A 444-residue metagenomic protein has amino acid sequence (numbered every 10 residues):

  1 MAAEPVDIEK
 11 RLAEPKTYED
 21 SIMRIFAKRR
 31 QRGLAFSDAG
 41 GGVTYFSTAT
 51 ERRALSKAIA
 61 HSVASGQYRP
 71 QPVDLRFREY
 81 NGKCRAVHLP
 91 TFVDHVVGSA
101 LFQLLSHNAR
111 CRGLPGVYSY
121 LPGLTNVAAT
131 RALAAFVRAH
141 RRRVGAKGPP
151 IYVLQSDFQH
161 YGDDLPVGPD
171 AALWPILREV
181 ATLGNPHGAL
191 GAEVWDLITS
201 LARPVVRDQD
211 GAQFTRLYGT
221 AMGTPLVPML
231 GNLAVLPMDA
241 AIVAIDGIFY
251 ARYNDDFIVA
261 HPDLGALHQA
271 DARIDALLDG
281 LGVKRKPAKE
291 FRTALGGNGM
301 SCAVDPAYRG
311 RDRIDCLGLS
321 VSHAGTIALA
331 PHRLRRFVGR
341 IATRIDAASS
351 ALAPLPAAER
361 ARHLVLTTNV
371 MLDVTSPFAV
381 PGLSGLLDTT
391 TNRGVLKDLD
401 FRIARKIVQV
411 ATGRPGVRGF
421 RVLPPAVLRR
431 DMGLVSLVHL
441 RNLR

Functional and structural regions predicted by a protein language model:
M1-S62, R76, R414, R421-P424 (+1 more regions): Non-catalytic, polymerase-adjacent accessory regions of viral genome-replication enzymes
G41, G82-V87, L114-G116, S156 (+3 more regions): Glycine- and acidic
G66-Y80, L197-T215, V374-F378: Active-site-adjacent bridging/hinge elements
V73, A251-D255, A288-E290: Short Gly/Ser/Thr- and Asp/Glu-enriched loop/turn motifs at secondary-structure junctions
K83-L114, T215-V243: Conserved pre-motif C helix in the palm subdomain of viral-like polymerases
S99, G211, T215-L217, A240 (+2 more regions): Right-hand nucleic-acid polymerase module
F102-P166: Active-site-proximal segment of RNA-dependent polymerases
G145-N254, I258-D275, R313: Conserved polymerase palm-domain catalytic core
